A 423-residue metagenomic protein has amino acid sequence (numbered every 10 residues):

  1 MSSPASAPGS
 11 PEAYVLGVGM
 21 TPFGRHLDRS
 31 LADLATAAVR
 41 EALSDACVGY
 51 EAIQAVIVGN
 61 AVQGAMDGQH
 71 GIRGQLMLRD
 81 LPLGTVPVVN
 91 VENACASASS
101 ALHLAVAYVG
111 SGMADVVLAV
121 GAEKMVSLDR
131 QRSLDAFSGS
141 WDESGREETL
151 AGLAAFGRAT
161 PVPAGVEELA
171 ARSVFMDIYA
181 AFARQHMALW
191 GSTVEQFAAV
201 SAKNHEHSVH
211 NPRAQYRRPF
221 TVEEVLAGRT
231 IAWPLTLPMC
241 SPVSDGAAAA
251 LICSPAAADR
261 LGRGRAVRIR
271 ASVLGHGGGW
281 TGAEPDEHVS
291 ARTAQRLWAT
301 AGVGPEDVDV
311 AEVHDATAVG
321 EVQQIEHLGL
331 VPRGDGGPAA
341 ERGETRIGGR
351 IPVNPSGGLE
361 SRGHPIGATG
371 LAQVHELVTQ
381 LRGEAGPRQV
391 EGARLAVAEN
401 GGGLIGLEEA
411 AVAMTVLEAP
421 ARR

Functional and structural regions predicted by a protein language model:
S2-A32, A151-L169, A199, T230-R292 (+5 more regions): Condensing-enzyme catalytic core mediating Claisen C-C bond formation in acyl metabolism
S2-A96, L104, G165, I178 (+6 more regions): Conserved active-site "lid/cap" helical segment
A7-Y14, H26, Q63-V117, K124-V166 (+5 more regions): Conserved catalytic cysteine-centered active-site region of acyl-thioester-dependent Claisen-condensing enzymes
Y50-N60, P87-N93, V117-G121, E195-K203 (+5 more regions): Beta-strand segments within the central parallel beta-sheet cores of soluble alpha/beta enzyme folds
G64-I72, T281-P285, D315-P338, P365-G367 (+1 more regions): Short glycine/threonine-rich loop-to-helix capping motif typified by GTGT followed within a few residues by an Asp-Pro
E92-E123, M176-H210, A250-A256, R362-A385: Active-site-proximal alpha-helical scaffold in enzymes
G121-F137, S201-Q215, H276-T281, T317-Q323 (+1 more regions): Acyl-CoA/ACP chain-elongation machinery
E287, A291, Q295-A318, H327 (+1 more regions): Extended C-terminal subregions enriched in glycine
